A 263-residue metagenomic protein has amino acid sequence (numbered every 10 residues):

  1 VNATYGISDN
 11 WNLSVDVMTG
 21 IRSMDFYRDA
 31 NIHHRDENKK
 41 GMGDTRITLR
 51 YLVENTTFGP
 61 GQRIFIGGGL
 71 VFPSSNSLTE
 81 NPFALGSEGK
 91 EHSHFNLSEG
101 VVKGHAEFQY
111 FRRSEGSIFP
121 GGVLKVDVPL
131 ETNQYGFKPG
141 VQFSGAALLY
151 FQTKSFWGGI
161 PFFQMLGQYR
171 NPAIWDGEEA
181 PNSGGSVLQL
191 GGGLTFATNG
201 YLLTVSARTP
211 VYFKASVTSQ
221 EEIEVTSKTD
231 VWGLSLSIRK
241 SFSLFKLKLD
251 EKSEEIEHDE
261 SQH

Functional and structural regions predicted by a protein language model:
V1, K39-I47, Q62, S98-G104 (+4 more regions): Residues that define the transmembrane beta-barrel architecture of outer-membrane proteins
A3-L13, T19-S23: Short, solvent-exposed loop/edge-beta patches enriched in aromatic
Y5, Y51-V53, L70, F108-R112 (+4 more regions): Residue-level signature of outer-membrane beta-barrel architecture
N10, N55-R63, S77-T79, G116-I118 (+3 more regions): Short loop/turn motifs that connect adjacent beta-strands in outer-membrane beta-barrel proteins
V15-T19, I66-F72, G122-V126, P161-Y169 (+2 more regions): Transmembrane beta-barrel strands of outer-membrane/channel proteins
R22-K138, I256, H263: Outer-membrane pore/translocation modules
F95, E99-G191: Outer-membrane beta-barrel transmembrane domain signature
A180-L190, T195-H263: Predominantly the C-terminal beta-signal and adjacent terminal strand-loop region of outer-membrane beta-barrel
